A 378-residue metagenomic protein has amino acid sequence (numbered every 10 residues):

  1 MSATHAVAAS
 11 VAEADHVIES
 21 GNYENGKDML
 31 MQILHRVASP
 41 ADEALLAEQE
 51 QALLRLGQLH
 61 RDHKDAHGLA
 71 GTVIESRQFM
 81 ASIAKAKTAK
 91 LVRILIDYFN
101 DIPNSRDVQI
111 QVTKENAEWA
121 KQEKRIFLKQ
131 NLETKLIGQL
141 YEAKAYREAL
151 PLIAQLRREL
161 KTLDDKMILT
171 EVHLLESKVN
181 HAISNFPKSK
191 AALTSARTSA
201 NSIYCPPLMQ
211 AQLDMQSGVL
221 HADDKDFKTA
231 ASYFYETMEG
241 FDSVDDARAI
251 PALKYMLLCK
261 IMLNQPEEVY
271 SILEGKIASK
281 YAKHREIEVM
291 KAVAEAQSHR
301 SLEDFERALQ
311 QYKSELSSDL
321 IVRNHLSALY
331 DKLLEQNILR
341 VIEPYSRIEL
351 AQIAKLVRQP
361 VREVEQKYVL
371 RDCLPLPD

Functional and structural regions predicted by a protein language model:
M1-D378: Extended alpha-helical scaffold regions
